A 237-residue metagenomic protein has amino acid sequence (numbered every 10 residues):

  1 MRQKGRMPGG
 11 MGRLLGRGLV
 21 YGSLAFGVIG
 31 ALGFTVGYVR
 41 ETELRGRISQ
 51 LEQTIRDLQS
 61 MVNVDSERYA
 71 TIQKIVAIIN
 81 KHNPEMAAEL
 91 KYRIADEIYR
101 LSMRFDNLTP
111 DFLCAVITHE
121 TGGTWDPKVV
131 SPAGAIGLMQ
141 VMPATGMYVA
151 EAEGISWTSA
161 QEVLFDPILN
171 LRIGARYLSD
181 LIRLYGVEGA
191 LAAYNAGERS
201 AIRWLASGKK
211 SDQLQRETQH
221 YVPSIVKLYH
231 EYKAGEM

Functional and structural regions predicted by a protein language model:
M1-Y92, H230-M237: N-terminal secretory targeting signals
M61-M237: Catalytic glycan-binding domains that act on GlcNAc-containing polysaccharides
